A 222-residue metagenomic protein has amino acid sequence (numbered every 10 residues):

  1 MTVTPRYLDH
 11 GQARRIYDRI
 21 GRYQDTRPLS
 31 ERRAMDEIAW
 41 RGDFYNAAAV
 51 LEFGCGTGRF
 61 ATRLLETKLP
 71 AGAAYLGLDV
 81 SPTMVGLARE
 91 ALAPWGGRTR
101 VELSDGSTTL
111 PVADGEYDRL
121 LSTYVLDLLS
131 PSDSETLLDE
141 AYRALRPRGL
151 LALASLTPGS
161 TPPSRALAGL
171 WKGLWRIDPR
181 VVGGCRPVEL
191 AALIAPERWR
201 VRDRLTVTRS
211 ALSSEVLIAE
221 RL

Functional and structural regions predicted by a protein language model:
M1-Y45, R59: Conserved class I S-adenosyl-L-methionine
A49, R148-L150: Short glycine-centered segments of the SAM/dcSAM-binding site in methyltransferase folds
L51-F53, T57-T108: Class I SAM-dependent methyltransferase SAM/SAH-binding core
P111-L120: A short acidic, Gly/Pro-enriched loop at the edge of an enzyme's catalytic core that lines a small-molecule cofactor
R119-S132: A short SAM/SAH-binding and catalytic strip from SAM-dependent methyltransferases
E135-P147: A short glycine-rich, Lys/Arg-flanked "PGG" loop and its adjoining helix->strand segment in the class I
A154-E197: C-terminal alpha-helical "lid/dimerization" subdomain adjacent to the S-adenosyl-L-methionine
R198-W199, T206-L222: Core SAM-dependent methyltransferase catalytic element
